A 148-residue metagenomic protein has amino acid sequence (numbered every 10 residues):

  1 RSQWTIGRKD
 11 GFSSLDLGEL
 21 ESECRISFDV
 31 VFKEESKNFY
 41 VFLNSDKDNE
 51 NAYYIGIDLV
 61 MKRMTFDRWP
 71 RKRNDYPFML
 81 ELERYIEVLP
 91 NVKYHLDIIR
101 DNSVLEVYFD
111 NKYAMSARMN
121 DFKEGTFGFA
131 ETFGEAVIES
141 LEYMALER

Functional and structural regions predicted by a protein language model:
R1-R148: Extracellular glycan-recognition regions
